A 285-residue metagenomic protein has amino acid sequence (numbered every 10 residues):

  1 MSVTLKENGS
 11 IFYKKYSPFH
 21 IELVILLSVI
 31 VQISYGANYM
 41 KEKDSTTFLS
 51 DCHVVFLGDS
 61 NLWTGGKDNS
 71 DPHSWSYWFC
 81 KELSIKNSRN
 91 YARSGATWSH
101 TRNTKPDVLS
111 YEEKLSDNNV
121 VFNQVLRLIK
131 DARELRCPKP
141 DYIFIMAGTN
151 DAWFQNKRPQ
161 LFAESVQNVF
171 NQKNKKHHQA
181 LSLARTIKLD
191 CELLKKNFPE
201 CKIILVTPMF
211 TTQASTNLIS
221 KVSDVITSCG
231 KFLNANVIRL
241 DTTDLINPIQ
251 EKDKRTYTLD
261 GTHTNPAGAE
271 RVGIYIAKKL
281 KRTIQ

Functional and structural regions predicted by a protein language model:
M1-Y16: N-terminal secretory signal peptides that target proteins for export/translocation
Y35-V108, E251: Serine-esterase "nucleophile elbow" of acetyl-processing enzymes
K41-L49, H73-K81, V121-K139, L193-K195: Short amphipathic alpha-helices and their capping/turn segments at secondary-structure boundaries
H53-L57, N87-A92, D141-M146, K202-T207 (+1 more regions): Structural recognition of the beta-strand scaffold that forms the well-ordered cores of secreted hydrolase catalytic
S60-W63, R93-W98, T149-F154, M209-Q213 (+2 more regions): Solvent-exposed loop/turn segments at secondary-structure junctions within structured extracellular/periplasmic domains
K67, K105-P106, P208-Q285: Catalytic His-Asp segment of secreted/periplasmic serine-dependent ester chemistry enzymes
V108-H178: Oxyanion-hole/transition-state-stabilizing segment in secreted/luminal serine hydrolases and related acyltransferases
M146-W153, P159-Q160, K188-S223: Active-site segments of SGNH/GDSL-like serine hydrolases that catalyze O-acetyl group transfer/hydrolysis on lipids
